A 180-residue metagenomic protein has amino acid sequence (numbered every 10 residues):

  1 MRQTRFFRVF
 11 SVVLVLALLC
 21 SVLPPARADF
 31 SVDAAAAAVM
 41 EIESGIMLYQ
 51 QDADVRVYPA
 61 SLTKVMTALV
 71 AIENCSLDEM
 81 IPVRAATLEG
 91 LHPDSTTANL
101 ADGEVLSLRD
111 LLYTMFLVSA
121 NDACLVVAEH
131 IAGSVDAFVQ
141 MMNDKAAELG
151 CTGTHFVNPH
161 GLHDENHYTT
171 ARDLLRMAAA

Functional and structural regions predicted by a protein language model:
M1, V22-L23: Selective for proline/serine-rich intrinsically disordered segments in cytosolic/nuclear regulatory regions
R2-V12: Bacterial N-terminal signal peptides that target proteins for export
T4, P25-A26: Generic low-complexity segments that are intrinsically disordered, proline-rich and/or Lys/Arg-biased
S11-S21: Bacterial N-terminal signal peptides
A26-R172: Active-site-adjacent loops and short helices of periplasmic peptidoglycan-processing enzymes
D173-A180: Extracytoplasmic
